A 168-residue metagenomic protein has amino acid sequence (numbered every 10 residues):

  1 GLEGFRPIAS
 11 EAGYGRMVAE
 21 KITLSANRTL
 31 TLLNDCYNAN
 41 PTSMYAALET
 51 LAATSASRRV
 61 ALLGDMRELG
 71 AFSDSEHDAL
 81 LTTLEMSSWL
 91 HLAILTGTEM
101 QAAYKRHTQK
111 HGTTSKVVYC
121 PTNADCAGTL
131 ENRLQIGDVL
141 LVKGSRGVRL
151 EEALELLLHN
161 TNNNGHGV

Functional and structural regions predicted by a protein language model:
G1-V168: ATP-dependent carboxylate-amine ligase
